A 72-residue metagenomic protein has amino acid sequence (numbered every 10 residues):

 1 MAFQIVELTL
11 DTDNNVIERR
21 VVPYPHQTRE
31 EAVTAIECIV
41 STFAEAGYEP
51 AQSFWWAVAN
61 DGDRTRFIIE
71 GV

Functional and structural regions predicted by a protein language model:
M1, I17, D63-R64: Compositionally biased, low-complexity intrinsically disordered regions
M1-F3, A51-Q52: A short, compositionally biased
F3-T9: A short beta-strand micro-motif
I5, A32, I36, F67-I69: Hydrophobic beta-strand residues in large extracellular and virion-surface proteins
D11-N15: Short, cysteine-centered beta-strand-loop-beta hairpins and adjacent loop/turn segments enriched in charged/polar
V16-E31: A short, exposed loop/beta-hairpin motif centered on an aromatic-Gly-Thr core
R29-A32, S41-F43: Short, intrinsically disordered, low-complexity terminal segments
C38-V72: Short, mixed-charge low-complexity intrinsically disordered segments
